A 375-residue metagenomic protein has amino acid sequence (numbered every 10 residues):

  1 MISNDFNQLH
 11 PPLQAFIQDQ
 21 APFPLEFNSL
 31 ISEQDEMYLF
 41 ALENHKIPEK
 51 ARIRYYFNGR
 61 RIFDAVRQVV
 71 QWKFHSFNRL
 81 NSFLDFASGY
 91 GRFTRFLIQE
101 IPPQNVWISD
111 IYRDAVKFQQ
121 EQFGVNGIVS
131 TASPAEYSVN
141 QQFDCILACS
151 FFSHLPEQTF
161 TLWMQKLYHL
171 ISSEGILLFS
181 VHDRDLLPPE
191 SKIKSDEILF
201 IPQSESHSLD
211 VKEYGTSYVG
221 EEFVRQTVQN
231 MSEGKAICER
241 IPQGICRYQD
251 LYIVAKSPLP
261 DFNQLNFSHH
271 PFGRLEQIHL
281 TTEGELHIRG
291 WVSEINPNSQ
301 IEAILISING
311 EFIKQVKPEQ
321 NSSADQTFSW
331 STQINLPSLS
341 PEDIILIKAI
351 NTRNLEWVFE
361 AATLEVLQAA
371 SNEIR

Functional and structural regions predicted by a protein language model:
I2-N81, F86-Y137, L178-L275, S293 (+2 more regions): Class I (Rossmann-like) S-adenosyl-L-methionine-dependent methyltransferase catalytic domain, capturing the SAM-binding
Y137-I146: A short acidic, Gly/Pro-enriched loop at the edge of an enzyme's catalytic core that lines a small-molecule cofactor
C145-Q158: A short SAM/SAH-binding and catalytic strip from SAM-dependent methyltransferases
T161-S173: A short glycine-rich, Lys/Arg-flanked "PGG" loop and its adjoining helix->strand segment in the class I
P260-R375: Basic, ligand-binding patches in group-transfer machinery, especially extracytoplasmic/periplasmic segments
